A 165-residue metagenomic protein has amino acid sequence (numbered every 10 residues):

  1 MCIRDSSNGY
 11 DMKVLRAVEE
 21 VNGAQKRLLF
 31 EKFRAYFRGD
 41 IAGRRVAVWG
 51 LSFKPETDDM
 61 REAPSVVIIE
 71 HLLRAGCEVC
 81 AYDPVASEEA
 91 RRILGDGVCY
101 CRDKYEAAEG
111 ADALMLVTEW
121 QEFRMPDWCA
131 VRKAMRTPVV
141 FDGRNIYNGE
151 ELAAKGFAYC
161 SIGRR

Functional and structural regions predicted by a protein language model:
R4-R165: Structural/interface elements that position substrates and couple domains in central-metabolism enzymes
